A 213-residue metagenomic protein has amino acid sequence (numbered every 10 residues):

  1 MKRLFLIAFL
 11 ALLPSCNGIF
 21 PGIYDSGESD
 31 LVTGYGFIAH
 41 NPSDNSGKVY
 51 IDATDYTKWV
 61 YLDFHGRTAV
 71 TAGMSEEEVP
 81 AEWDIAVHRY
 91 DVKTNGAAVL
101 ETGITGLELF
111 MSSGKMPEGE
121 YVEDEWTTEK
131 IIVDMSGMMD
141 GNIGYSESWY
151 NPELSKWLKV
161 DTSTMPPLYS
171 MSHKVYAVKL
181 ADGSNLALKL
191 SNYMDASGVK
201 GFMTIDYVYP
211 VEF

Functional and structural regions predicted by a protein language model:
M1-L4: Positively charged n-region of N-terminal signal peptides that target proteins for export
L12-S15: C-terminal motif of bacterial Sec signal peptides marking the signal peptidase cleavage site
N17-F213: Surface-exposed, beta-sheet-biased, low-hydrophobicity segments with strongly acidic/polar composition
